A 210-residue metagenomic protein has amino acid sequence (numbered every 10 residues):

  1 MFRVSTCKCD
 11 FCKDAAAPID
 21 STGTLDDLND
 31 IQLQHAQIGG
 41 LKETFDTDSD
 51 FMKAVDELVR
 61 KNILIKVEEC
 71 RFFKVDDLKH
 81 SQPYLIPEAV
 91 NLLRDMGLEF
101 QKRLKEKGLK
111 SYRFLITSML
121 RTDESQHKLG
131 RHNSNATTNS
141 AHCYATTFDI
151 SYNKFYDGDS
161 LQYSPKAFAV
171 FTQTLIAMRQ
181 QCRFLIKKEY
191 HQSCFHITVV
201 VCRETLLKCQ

Functional and structural regions predicted by a protein language model:
M1-M52: N-terminal secretory targeting signals
R60-G108: Active-site acidic/histidine clusters and adjacent loop/turn architecture that either coordinate catalytic ions
V67-C70, T117-R121, N153, E189 (+1 more regions): Active-site-proximal beta-strand/loop segments in catalytic clefts of secreted hydrolases
D77, S81-L92, R121, N139-H142 (+2 more regions): Extracytoplasmic/periplasmic, Sec-exported soluble proteins
L92-K107, N135, N153, T174-Q181: Structured segments of extracytoplasmic/periplasmic soluble domains in secreted or envelope-associated proteins
R94-Q101, G108-G130: Extended, low-complexity, intrinsically disordered C-terminal regulatory tails of eukaryotic serine/threonine kinases
G130-T137: Alpha-helical scaffolding within the catalytic cores of extracellular/periplasmic polymer-degrading hydrolases
T137-Q210: Catalytic cores and adjacent binding grooves of peptidoglycan-active enzymes
